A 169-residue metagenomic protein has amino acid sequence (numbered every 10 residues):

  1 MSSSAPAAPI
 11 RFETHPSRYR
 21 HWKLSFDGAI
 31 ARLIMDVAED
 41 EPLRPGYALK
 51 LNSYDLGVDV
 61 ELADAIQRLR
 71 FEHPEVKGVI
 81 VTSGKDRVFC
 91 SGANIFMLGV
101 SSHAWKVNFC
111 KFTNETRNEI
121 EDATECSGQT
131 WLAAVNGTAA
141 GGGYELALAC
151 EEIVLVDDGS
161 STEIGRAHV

Functional and structural regions predicted by a protein language model:
M1-L43: Short beta-strand/loop segment at the start of cytosolic alpha/beta domains
G28-M35, D55-A104, N114-A134, V156-G159: A structural preference for short, pocket-lining loop segments at secondary-structure junctions
L43-A48, G92-I95: Short acidic, glycine/proline-rich loop/turn micro-motifs
K106-C110: A glycine-rich helix N-cap at a beta->alpha junction
G137, C150-R166: Gly/Pro- and small hydrophobic-enriched strand-loop and loop-to-helix capping segments that sit at the rims
